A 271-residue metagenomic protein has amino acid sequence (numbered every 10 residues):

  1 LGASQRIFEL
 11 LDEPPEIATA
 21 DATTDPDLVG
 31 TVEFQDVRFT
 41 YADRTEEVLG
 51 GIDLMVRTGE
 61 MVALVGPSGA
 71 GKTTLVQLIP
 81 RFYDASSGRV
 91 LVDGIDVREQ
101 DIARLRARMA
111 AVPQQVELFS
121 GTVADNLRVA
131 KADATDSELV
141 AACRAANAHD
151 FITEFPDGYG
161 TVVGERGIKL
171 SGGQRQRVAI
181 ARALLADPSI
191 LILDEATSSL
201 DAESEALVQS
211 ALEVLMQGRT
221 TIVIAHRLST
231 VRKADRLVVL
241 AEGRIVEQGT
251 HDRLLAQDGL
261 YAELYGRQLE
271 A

Functional and structural regions predicted by a protein language model:
L1-L10: Cytosolic ends of transmembrane helices, especially the final helix of ABC transmembrane type-1 domains
D12, T19-A20, D25-A271: ABC-type nucleotide-binding domain
